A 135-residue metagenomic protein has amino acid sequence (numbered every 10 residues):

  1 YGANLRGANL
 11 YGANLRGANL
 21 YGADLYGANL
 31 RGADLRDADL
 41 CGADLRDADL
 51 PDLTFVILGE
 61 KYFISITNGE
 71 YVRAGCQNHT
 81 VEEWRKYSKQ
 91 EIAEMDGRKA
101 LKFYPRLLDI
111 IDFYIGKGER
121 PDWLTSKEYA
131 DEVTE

Functional and structural regions predicted by a protein language model:
Y1-Y62, I66-N68: Tandem repeat scaffolds
P51-E135: N-terminal capping/linker segments that flank leucine-rich repeat
